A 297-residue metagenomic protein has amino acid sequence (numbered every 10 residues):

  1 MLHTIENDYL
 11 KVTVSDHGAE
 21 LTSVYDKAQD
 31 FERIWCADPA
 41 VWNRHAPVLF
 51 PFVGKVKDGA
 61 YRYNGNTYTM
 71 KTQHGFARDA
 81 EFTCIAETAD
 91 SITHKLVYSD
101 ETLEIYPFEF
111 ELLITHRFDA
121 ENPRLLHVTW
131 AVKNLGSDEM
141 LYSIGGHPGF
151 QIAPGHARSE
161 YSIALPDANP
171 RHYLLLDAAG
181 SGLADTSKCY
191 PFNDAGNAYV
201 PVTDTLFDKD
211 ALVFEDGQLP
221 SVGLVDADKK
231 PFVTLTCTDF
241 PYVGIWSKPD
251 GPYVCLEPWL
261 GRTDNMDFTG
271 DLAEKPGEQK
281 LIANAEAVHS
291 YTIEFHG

Functional and structural regions predicted by a protein language model:
M1-D8: Short, Gly/Pro- and small/polar-rich lid/capping loops
K11-T69: Acidic-aromatic substrate-binding/catalytic surfaces of carbohydrate-active enzymes
V14, Y61-M70, W130, Q279-H296: Short Pro-Gly-centered flexible turn/kink motifs
N66-T67, K71-N122: Extended, loop-rich substrate-binding clefts of extracytoplasmic carbohydrate-active enzymes
Q73-A86, A195-G277: Acidic/His-leaning functional-site neighborhoods
K95-E101, W259-G261, E294: Generic short beta-strand segments
Y98-G155: Acidic, contiguous internal or C-terminal segments within carbohydrate-active enzymes that form a structured patch used
E139-L141, G149-I152, H156-C237: Active-site/ligand-binding surface loops and adjacent short beta/alpha elements that line catalytic pockets across
